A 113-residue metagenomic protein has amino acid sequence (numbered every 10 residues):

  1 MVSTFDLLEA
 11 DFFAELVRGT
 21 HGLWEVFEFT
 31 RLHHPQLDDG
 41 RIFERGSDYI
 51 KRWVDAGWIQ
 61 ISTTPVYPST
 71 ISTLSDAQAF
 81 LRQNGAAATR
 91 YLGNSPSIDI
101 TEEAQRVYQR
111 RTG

Functional and structural regions predicted by a protein language model:
M1-D48, D55-A56, T63, G85: Short amphipathic alpha-helical interface segments
D48-V54, Q60-S72, P96: Charged low-complexity interaction tracts in eukaryotic proteins
Y67-G113: Short, amphipathic alpha-helical interaction segments positioned at domain boundaries
